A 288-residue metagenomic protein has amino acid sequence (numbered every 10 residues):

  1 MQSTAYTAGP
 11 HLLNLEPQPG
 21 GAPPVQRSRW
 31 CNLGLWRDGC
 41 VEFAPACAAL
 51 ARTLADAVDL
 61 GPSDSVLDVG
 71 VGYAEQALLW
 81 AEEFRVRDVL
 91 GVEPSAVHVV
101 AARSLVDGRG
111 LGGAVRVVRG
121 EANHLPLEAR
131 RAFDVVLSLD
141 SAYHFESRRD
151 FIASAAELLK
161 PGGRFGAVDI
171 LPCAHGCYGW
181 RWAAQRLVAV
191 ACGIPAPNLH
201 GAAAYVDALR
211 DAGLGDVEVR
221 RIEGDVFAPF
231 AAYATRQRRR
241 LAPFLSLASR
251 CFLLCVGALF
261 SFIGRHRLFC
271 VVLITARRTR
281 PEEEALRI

Functional and structural regions predicted by a protein language model:
T7-A57: Class I SAM-dependent transferase core
L67, Y73-H124: Class I SAM-dependent methyltransferase SAM/SAH-binding core
H124-V136: A short acidic, Gly/Pro-enriched loop at the edge of an enzyme's catalytic core that lines a small-molecule cofactor
V135-S147: A short SAM/SAH-binding and catalytic strip from SAM-dependent methyltransferases
R149-R164: A short glycine-rich, Lys/Arg-flanked "PGG" loop and its adjoining helix->strand segment in the class I
L171-A196: Short, glycine-/aromatic-enriched active-site segment of Class I SAM-dependent methyltransferases
P197-G213: Short alpha-helix
E218-I288: Conserved Class I S-adenosyl-L-methionine
